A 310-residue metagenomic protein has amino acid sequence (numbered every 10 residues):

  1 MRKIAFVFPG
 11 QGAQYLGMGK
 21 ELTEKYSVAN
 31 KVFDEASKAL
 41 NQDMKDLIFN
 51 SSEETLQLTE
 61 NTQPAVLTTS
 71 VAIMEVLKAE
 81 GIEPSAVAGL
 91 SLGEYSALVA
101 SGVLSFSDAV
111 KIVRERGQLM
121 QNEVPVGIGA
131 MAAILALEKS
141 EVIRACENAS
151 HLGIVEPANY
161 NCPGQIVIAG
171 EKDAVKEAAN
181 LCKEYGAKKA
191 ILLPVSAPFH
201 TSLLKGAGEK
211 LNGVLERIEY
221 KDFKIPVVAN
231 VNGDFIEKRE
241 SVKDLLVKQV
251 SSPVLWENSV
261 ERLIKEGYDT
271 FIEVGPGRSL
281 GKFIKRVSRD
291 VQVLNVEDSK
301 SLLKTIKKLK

Functional and structural regions predicted by a protein language model:
R2-E141, T270-K300: FabD-like malonyl-/acyl-CoA
Q11-A13, L40, S101-S251: Alpha/beta catalytic cores of group-transfer enzymes, especially the acyltransferase/condensing modules of polyketide
K78, K183, I264-K265: Non-catalytic positions within long, well-ordered alpha-helices that form the structural scaffold/packing of enzyme
L193-V195, I264, E297: Short glycine-rich catalytic loops that host catalytic nucleophiles or stabilize transition states across multiple
N232, Q292-K310: Short, flexible loop segments at boundaries between secondary-structure elements
S251-Y268: A short, acidic, amphipathic alpha-helical segment used as a generic capping/interface helix at domain edges
